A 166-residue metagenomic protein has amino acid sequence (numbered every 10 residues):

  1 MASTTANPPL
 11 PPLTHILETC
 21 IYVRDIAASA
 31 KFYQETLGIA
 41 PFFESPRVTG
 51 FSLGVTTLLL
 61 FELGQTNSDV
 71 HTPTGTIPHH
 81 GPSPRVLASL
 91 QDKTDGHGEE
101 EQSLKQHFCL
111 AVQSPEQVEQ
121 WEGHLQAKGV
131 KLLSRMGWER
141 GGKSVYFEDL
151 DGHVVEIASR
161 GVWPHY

Functional and structural regions predicted by a protein language model:
A2-A28, K105-L110, G161-Y166: N-terminal beta-strand motif that seeds the catalytic metal site of vicinal oxygen chelate
A2-P9, E122-Y166: Vicinal oxygen chelate
D25-A40: Amphipathic alpha-helical segments
A28-S29, P115-W121: Short, conserved charged micro-motifs
G38-F43, L132-R135: Short secondary-structure junctions
P41-Q102, V154-R160: Conserved short beta-strand elements that form part of the metal-binding/catalytic scaffold of enzyme active sites
